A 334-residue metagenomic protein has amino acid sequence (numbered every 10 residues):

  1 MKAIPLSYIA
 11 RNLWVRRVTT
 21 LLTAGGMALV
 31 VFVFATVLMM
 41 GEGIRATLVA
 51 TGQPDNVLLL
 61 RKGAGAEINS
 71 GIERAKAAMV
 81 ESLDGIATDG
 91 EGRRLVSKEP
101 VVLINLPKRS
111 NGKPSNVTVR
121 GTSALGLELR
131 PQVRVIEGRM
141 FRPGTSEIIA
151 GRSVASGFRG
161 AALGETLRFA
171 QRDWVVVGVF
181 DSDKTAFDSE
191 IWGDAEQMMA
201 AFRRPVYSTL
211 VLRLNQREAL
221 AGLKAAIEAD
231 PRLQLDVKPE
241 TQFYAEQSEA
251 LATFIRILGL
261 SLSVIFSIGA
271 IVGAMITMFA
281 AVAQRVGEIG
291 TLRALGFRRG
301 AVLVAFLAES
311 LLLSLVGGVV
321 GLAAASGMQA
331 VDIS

Functional and structural regions predicted by a protein language model:
M1-S7: Short, membrane-interfacial amphipathic segments enriched in basic
A3, L48-T51, S326-S334: Peri-membrane helix termini and adjoining interfacial loops of integral membrane proteins
S7-V15, A46-A50, A294: Short amphipathic alpha-helical coupling elements at transmembrane boundaries
R17-I44, A252-E288, L311-V320: Hydrophobic alpha-helical transmembrane segments of multi-pass inner-membrane transport and secretion
A28, F32-T118, E137-R139, G144 (+3 more regions): Hydrophobic, regular-secondary-structure patches
T51, A87-G90, P107-P114, M140 (+2 more regions): Mechanotransmission and gating elements of multispan inner-membrane complexes involved in transport and envelope
S115-G157: Short beta-strand boundary microenvironments
F279, V286-I333: Transmembrane alpha-helical interface segments in multi-pass membrane proteins
